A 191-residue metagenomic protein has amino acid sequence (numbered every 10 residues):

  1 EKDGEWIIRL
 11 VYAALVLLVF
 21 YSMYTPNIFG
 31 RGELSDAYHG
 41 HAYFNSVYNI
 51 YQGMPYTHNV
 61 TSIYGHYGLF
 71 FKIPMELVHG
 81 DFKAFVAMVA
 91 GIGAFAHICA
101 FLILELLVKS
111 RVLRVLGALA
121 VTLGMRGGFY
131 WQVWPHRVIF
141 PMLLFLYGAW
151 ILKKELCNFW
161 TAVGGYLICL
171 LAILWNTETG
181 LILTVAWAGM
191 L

Functional and structural regions predicted by a protein language model:
E1-Y24: Start-transfer (signal-anchor) and selected internal transmembrane alpha helices of multi-pass inner/ER membrane
Y21-G40: Helix-to-loop transition at the C-terminal end of transmembrane segments
H41-Y48, H58-K83, A188: Short hydrophobic/aromatic helix or loop-helix immediately within or flanking a transmembrane segment in polytopic
F82, V86, G117-L143, L170 (+1 more regions): Aromatic- and kink-enriched transmembrane "portal" helix at the membrane-lumen/periplasm boundary that abuts
A87-V115: Transmembrane-helix motifs of polytopic, lipid-linked glycan transferases
G91-I98, W134-Y147, T184-A188: Membrane-embedded alpha-helical segments of multi-pass membrane proteins, especially the transmembrane helices
P141-A162: Membrane-interface transmembrane helices that cradle and orient dolichyl/undecaprenyl
T161-T179, L183-W187: Membrane-interface alpha helices of multi-pass inner-membrane proteins
